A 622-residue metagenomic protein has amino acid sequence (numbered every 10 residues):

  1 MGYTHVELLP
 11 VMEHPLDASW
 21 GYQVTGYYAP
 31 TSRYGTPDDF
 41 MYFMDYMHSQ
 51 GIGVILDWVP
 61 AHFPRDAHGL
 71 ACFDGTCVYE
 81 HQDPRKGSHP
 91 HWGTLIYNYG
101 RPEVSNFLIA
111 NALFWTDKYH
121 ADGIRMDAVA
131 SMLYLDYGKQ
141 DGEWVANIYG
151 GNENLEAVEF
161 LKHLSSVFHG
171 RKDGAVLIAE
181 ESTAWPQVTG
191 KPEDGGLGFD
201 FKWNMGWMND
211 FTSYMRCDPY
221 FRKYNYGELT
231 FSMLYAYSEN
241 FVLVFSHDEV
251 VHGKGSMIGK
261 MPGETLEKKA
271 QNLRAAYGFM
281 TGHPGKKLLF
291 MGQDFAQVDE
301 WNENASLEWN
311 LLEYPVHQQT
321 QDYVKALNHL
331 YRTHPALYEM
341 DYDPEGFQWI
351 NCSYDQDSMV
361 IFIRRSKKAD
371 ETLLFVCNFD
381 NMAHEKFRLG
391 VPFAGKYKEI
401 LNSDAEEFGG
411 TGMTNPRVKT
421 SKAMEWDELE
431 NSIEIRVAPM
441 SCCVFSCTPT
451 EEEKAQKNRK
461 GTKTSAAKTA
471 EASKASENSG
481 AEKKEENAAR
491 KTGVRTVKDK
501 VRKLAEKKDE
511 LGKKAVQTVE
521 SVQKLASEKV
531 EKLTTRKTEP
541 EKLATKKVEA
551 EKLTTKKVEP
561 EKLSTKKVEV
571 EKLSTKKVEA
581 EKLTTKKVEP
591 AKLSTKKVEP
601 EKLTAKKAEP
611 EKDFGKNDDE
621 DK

Functional and structural regions predicted by a protein language model:
M1, D39, F43, V104-W115 (+5 more regions): Alpha-helical packing segments of well-folded alpha/beta enzyme cores
M1-E153: Substrate-binding/active-site clefts of carbohydrate-active enzymes
M1-G2, E267-A270, T281-L289, Q293-L511 (+4 more regions): Carbohydrate-interacting/catalytic domains
L8, Y27, M47, L108 (+8 more regions): Conserved, mostly hydrophobic/aromatic
M12, T31, P60, A130 (+4 more regions): Short, flexible loop/turn elements at secondary-structure junctions
V24-Y27, S88-G100, W144-V145, V251-G263 (+3 more regions): Short glycine/proline-rich turn/loop motifs
H120-D122, Y137-E303, L311, R332-L389 (+2 more regions): Conserved alpha/beta catalytic core and glycan-binding cleft of carbohydrate-active enzymes
K503-L504, K524-A608, D613: Long, intrinsically disordered low-complexity tandem-repeat segments
